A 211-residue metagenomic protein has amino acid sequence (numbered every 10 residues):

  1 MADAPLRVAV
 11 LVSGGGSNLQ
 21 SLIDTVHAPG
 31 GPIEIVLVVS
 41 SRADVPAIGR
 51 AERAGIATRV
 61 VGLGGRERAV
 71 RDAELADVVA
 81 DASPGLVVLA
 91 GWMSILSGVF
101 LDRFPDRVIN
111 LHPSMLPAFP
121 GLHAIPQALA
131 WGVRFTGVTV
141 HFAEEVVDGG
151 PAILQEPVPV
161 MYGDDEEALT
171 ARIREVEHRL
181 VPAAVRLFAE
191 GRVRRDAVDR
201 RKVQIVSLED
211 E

Functional and structural regions predicted by a protein language model:
M1-P46, R50: N-terminal Rossmann-like dinucleotide-binding module
T25, I33, S41, A90-I205: Donor/substrate-binding cores of folate-linked one-carbon enzymes
V36, G85, D106: Conserved acidic residues
S40-R42, G64, R68, A82-G98: N-terminal glycine-rich "phosphate-gripper" loop used for MgATP/nucleotide binding and carboxylate activation
A54-G55, F104: Short, structured coil segments at secondary-structure junctions
A57, G85, R134: Residue-level detector of anion-binding/catalytic polar loops
R59-G64, L111: Short beta->alpha connector loops at strand-helix junctions that form conserved, small/polar/Pro-enriched
A73-A82: Short, well-structured alpha-helical segments in soluble
